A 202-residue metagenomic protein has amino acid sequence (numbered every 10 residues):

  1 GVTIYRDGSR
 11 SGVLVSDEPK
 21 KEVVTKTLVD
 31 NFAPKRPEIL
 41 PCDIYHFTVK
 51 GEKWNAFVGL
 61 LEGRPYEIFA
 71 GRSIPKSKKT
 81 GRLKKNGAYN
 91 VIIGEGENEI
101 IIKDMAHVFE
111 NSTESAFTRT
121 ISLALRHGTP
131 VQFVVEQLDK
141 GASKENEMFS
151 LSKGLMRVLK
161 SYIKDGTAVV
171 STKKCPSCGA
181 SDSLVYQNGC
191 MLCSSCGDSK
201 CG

Functional and structural regions predicted by a protein language model:
G1-G202: Long, C-terminal-biased catalytic regions of enzyme "large/alpha" subunits
